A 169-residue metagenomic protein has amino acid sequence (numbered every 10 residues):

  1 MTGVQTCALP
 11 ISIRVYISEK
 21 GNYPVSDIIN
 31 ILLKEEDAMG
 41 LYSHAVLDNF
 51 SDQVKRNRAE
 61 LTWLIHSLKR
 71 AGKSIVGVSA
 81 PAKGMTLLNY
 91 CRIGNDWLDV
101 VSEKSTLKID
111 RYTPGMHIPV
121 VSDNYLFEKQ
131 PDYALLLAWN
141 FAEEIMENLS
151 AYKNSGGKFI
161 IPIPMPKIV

Functional and structural regions predicted by a protein language model:
T2-L9: Short, small-residue-biased leader/transition segments that mark boundaries at the very start of proteins
P10-Q53: Flexible, glycine-/basic-rich loop-and-beta segments that form/coincide with the SAM-dependent methyltransferase
Q53-A71: A short, well-structured juxtamembrane/interface segment
L68-N89: Glycine-rich adenosine-cofactor-binding loop
T86-D99: Substrate-recognition/cap helix-loop segment adjacent to the acidic, metal-dependent catalytic center of Asp-based
D99-T113, F159-V169: Short, flexible loop segments at boundaries between secondary-structure elements
H117-V169: Phosphate-bearing ligand-interacting subdomains that bind or position ATP/ADP/UDP/GDP/NAD(P) or nucleotide-linked
